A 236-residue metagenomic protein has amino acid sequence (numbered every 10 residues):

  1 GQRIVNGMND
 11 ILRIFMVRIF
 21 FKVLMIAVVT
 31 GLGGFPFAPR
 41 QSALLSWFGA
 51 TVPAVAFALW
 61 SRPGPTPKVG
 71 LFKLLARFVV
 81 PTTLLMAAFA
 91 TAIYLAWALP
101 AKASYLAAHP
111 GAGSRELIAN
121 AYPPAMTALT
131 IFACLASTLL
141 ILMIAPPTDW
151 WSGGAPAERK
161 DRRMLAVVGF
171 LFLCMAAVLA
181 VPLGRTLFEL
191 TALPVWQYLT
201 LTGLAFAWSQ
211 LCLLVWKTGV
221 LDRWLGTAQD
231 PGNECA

Functional and structural regions predicted by a protein language model:
G1-W151: Membrane-embedded transport module
P39-R40, P123-T127, A192-G203: Hydrophobic alpha-helical transmembrane segments
L85-A98, F170-T186: Hydrophobic alpha-helical transmembrane segments in multi-pass integral membrane proteins
A133-A136, Q197-L214: Alpha-helical membrane-embedded segments
A145-D149, C212-Q229: Membrane-interface capping segments at transmembrane-helix boundaries
W150-F170: Membrane-helix boundary/juxtamembrane motif in polytopic membrane proteins
L179-L199: Extracellular/periplasmic helix-loop-helix junctions in multi-pass membrane proteins
A228-A236: Non-transmembrane, juxtamembrane loop and terminal tail segments of multi-pass eukaryotic membrane proteins
